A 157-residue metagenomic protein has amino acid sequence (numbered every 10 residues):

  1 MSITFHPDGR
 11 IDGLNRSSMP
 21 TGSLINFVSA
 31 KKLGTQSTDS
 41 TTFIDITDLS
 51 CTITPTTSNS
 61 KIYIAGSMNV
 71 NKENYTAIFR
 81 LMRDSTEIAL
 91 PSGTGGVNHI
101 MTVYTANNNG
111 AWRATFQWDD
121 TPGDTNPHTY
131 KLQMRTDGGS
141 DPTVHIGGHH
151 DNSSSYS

Functional and structural regions predicted by a protein language model:
M1, L24-I25, N152-S157: Short intrinsically disordered, low-complexity coil segments enriched in acidic
S2-T35: Glycine-rich, low-complexity segments
G9-R10, S50-T52: Generic alpha-helical hydrophobic packing signal
K31, Q36-T42, T52-K61, A65-P127 (+1 more regions): Terminal beta-strand-rich extracellular "head" domains that mediate receptor/glycan or other ligand binding
D45-D48: Short, solvent-exposed loop/turn segments enriched in Ser/Thr/Gly
